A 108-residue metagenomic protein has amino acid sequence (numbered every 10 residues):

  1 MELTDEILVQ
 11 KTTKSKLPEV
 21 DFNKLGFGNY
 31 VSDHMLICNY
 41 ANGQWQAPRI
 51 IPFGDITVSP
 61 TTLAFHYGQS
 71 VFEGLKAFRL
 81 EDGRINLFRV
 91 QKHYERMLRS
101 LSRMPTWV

Functional and structural regions predicted by a protein language model:
M1-V108: Conserved alpha/beta cores of soluble small-molecule-handling proteins
